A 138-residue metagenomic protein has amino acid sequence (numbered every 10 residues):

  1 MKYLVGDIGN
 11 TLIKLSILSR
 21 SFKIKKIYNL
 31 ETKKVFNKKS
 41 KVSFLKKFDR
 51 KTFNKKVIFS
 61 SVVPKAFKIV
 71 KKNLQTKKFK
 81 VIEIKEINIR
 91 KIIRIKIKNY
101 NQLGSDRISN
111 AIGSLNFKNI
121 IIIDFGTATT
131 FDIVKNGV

Functional and structural regions predicted by a protein language model:
M1-K25, S114, N119-G137: Gly/Thr-rich phosphate-binding beta-strand-loop-beta motif of the actin/hexokinase/Hsp70
M1-Y3, Y28-L30, K65-N73, I112-L115: Short, mixed-charge, low-aromatic patches
I24-I69: N-terminal phosphate-binding loop and adjacent alpha-helix
K51-L103, V138: Short beta-strand-loop/turn "lid" adjacent to the catalytic site in phosphate-handling enzymes
E83-I122, A128-V134: Active-site neighborhood for divalent-cation/phosphate handling
